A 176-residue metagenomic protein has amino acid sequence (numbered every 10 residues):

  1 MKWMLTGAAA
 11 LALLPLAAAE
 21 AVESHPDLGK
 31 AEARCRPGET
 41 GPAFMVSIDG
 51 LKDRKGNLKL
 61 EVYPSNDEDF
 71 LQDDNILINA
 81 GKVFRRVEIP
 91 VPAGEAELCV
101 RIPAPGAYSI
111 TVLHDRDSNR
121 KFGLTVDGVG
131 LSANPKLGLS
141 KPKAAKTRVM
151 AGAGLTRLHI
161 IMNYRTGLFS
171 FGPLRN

Functional and structural regions predicted by a protein language model:
T6-P15: Bacterial N-terminal signal peptides
V22-R36, P142-F169: Extracellular beta-sheet/turn segments enriched in Thr/Pro/Gly and aliphatic residues
P42-G50, L60: A short, amphipathic beta-strand motif
I48-K52, I102-A104: Non-cytosolic beta-sheet module surface loops
K59-Y63, T111: Beta-strand signatures of extracellular beta-sandwich domains
D73-I102: Tryptophan-paired
A96, P103-V112: A short tyrosine-centered beta-strand micro-motif
D115-L124: Acidic, glycine-anchored loop motifs typical of Ca2+
